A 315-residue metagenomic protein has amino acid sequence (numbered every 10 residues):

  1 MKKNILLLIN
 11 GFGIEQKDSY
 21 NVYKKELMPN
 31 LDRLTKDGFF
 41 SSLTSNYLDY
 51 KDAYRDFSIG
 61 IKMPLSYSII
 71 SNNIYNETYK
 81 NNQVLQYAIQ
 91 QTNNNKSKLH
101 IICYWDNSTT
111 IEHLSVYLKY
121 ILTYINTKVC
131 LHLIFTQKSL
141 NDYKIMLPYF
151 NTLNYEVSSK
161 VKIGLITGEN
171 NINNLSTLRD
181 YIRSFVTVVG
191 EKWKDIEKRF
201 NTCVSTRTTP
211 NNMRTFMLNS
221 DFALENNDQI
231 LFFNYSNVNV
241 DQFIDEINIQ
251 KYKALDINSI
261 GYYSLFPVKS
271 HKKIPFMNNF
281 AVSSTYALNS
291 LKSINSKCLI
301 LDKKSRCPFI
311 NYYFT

Functional and structural regions predicted by a protein language model:
K2-I5, G11-N171, K251-K253, N258-S290 (+2 more regions): Active-site nucleophile/metal-coordination loop of metallo-enzymes that catalyze phosphate/sulfate and related
L7-L8, F232-N234: Structural cue for short, hydrophobic secondary-structure segments
Y104-D106, N234-N237: Short, well-ordered beta-to-alpha junction loops that form the rim of enzyme active sites and present histidine/acidic
I145-E225, Q229-L231, N237-F243, N248-D256: Long, well-ordered, tryptophan-enriched scaffold segments
N234, Y313-F314: Short, well-ordered beta-strand micro-motif
